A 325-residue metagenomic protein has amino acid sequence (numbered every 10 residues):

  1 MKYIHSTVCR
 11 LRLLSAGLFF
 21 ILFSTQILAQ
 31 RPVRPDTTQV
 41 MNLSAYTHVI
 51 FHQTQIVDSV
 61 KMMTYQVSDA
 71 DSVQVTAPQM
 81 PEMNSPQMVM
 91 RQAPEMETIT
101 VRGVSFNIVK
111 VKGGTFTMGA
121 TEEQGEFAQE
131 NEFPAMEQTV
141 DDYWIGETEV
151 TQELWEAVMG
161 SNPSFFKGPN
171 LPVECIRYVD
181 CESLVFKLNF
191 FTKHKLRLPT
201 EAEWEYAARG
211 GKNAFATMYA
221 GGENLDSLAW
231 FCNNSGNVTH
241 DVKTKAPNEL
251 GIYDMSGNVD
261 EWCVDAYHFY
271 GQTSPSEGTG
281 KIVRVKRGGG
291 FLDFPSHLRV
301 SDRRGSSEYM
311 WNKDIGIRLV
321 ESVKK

Functional and structural regions predicted by a protein language model:
Y3-S15: Bacterial N-terminal signal peptides that target proteins for export
R12-T25: Bacterial N-terminal signal peptides
I27-A29: Boundary at the C-terminal end of the N-terminal hydrophobic targeting segment
R31-F51: Short N-terminal segments immediately surrounding and downstream of signal-peptide cleavage
Q39, E97, N107, P134-M136 (+3 more regions): Residue-level detector of beta-strand structural context in well-folded domains
N42, Q66, I99, G236 (+1 more regions): Hydrophobic alpha-helical segments, especially N-terminal targeting/anchoring helices
A45-Q53, V57-K61, D69-A202, V283 (+1 more regions): Extended beta-strand/loop cores of jelly-roll/beta-sandwich
T117, E122, S164-K167, P172-D302 (+1 more regions): Functional-site microenvironments in short loops/helix caps that host divalent-cation chemistry
